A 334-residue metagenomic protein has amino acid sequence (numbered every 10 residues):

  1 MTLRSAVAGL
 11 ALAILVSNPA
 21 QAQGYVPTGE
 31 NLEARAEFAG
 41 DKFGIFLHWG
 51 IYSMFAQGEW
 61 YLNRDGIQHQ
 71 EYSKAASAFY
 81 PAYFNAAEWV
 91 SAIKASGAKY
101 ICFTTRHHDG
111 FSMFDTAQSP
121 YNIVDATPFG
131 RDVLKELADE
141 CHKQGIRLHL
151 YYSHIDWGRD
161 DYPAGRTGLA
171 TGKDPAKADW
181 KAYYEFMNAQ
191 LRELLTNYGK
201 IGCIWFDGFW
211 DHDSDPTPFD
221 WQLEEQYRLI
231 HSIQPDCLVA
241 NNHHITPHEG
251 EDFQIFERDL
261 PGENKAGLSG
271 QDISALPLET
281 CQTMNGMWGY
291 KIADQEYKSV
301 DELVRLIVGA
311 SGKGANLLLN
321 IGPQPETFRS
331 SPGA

Functional and structural regions predicted by a protein language model:
M1-S5, I93: Positively charged n-region of N-terminal signal peptides that target proteins for export
A6-S17: Bacterial N-terminal signal peptides
A22-A334: Mature catalytic domains of secreted/periplasmic carbohydrate-active enzymes
